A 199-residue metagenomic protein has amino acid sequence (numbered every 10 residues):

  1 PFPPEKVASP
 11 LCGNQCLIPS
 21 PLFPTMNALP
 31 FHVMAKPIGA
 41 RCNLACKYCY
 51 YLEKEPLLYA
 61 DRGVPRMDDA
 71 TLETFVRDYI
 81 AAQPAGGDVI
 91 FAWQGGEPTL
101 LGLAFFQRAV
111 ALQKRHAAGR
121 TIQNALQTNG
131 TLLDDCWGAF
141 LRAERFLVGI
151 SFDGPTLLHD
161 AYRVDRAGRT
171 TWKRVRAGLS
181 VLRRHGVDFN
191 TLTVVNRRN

Functional and structural regions predicted by a protein language model:
F2-K6, G13: Charged/polar low-complexity intrinsically disordered segments
E5, Y50, D160: Residue-level detector of conserved, well-ordered beta-strand and adjacent loop positions that form binding/recognition
K6-V7, V89: Short N-terminal alpha-helical targeting/association segments
P10, C16-K36, P84-G86: N-terminal [4Fe-4S]-dependent radical SAM core
A28-A70: Canonical Radical SAM [4Fe-4S] cluster-binding loop centered on the CxxxCxxC motif and its immediate flanking residues
L72, V76-A92, L101-N199: Radical SAM/AdoMet-radical enzyme domain recognition
G96-E97: Active-site neighborhood of divalent metal-dependent phosphoester/pyrophosphate hydrolases
